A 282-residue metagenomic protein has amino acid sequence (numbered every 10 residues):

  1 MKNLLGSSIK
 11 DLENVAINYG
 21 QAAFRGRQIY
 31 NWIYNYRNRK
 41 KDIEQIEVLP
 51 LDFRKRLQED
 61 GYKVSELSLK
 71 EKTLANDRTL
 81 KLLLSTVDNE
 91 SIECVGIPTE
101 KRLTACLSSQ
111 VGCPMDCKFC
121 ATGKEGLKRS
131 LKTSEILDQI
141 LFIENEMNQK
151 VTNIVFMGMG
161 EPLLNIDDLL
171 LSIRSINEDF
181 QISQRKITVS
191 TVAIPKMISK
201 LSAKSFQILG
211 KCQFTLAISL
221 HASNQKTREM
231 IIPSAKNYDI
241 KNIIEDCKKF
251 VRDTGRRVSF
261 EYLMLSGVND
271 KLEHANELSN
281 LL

Functional and structural regions predicted by a protein language model:
M1-L103: Flexible, acidic/Gly-rich N-terminal and inter-domain linker regions that tether and position cofactor-handling modules
W32, D116, C120, M230-I231: Residues that scaffold the ATP/ADP-binding catalytic core of kinase and kinase-like folds
L74-A75, S108-S109, S190, S219: Short linear Ser/Thr-Pro motifs
P98-E135: Canonical Radical SAM [4Fe-4S] cluster-binding loop centered on the CxxxCxxC motif and its immediate flanking residues
G123-N153: Conserved alpha-helical substructure of the radical SAM core
E144-N145, Q149-N153, G158-L282: Conserved AdoMet/S-adenosylmethionine-binding subsite of the radical SAM
